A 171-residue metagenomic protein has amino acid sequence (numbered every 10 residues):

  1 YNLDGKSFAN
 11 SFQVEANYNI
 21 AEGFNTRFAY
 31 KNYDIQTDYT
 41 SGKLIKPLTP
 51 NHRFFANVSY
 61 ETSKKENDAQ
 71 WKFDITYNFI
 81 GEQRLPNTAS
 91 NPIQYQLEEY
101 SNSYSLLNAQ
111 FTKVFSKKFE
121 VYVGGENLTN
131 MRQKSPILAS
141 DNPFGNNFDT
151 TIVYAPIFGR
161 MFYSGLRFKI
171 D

Functional and structural regions predicted by a protein language model:
Y1, K46, N102, E126-N127: Flexible, active-site-adjacent loop/turn segments at secondary-structure boundaries
N2-L85: Gram-negative outer-membrane beta-barrel transporters
G5-K6, P47, Y100-S101, A155-P156: Aromatic-acidic/polar surface patches that form glycan- and anion
N19-A21, T49, N102, V114 (+1 more regions): Surface-exposed coil/turn segments at beta-strand junctions on protein surfaces, enriched
T26, G81-T88, T112-D171: C-terminal beta-signal and adjacent terminal beta-strands/loops of Gram-negative outer-membrane beta-barrel proteins
Y33-D34, G42-P50, A89-Q96, K134-N147: Flexible, surface-exposed loop regions and adjacent strand-edge segments of Gram-negative outer-membrane beta-barrel
N51-F55, L106, M161: Transmembrane beta-barrel architecture of outer membranes
I80, T88-S90, Q96-N108, V114: Outer-membrane beta-barrel transmembrane domain signature
